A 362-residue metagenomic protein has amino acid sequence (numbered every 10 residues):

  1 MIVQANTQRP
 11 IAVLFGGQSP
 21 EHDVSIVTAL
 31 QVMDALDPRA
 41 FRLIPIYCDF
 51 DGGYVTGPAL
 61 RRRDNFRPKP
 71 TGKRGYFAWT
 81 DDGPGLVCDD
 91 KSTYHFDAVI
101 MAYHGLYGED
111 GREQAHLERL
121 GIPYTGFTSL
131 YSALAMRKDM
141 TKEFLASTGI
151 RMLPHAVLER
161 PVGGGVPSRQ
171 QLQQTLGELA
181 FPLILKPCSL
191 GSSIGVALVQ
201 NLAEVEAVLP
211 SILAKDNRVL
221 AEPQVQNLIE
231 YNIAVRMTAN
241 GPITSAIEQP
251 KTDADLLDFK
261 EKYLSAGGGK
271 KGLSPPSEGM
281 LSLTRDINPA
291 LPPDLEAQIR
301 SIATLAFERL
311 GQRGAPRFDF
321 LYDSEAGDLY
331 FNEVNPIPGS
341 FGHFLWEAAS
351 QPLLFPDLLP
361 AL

Functional and structural regions predicted by a protein language model:
M1-L130, L134-M136, M140, S147 (+1 more regions): ATP-binding N-terminal substructure of ATP-dependent carboxylate-amine bond-forming enzymes
I2-F15, S19-P20, V27, T93 (+2 more regions): Active-site nucleotide/adenylate-binding loops and adjacent lid/helix of ATP-dependent enzymes
I2-R9, F15-Q18, M280, T284-L362: ATP-dependent carboxylate activation and anion-phosphoryl transfer catalytic cores that bind Mg-ATP to form
R42, P123, R151, R218 (+1 more regions): Residue-level detector of anion-binding/catalytic polar loops
I44-I46, V219-P223, Y231-N232, G311-E325: A short glycine-rich, hydrophobically flanked beta-strand micro-motif that places a catalytic Asp/Glu for divalent metal
D49-D51, M237-N240, D323-A326: Short acidic-glycine loop/turn motifs at beta-strand connectors
A197-E278, D294, Q298, L329: Phosphate-binding site of ATP-dependent enzymes
